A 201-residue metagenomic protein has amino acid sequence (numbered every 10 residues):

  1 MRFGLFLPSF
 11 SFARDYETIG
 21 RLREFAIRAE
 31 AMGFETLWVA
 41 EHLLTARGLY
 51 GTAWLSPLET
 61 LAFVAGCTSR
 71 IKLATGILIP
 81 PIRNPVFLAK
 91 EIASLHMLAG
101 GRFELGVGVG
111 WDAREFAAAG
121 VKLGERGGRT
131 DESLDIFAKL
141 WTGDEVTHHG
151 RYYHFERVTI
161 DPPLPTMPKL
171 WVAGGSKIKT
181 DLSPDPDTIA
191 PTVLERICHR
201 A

Functional and structural regions predicted by a protein language model:
M1-A201: Active-site-adjacent structural elements that line small-molecule/cofactor binding pockets in enzymes
